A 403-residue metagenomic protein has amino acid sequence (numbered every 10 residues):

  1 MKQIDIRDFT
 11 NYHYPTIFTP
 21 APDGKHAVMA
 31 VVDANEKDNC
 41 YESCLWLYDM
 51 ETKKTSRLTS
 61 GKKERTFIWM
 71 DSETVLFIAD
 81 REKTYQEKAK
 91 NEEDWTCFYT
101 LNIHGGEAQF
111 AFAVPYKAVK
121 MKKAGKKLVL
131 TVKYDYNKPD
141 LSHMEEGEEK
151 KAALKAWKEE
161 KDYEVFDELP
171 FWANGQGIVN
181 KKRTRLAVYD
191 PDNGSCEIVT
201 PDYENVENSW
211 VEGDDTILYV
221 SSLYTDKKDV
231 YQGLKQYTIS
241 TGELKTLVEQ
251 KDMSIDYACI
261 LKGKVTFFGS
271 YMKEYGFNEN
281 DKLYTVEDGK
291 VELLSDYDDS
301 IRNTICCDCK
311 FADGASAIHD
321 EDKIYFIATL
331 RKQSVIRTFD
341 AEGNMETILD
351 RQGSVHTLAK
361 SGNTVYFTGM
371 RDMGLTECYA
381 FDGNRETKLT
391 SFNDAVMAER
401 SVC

Functional and structural regions predicted by a protein language model:
M1-H13, C196-I198: A short helix->beta-strand "capping" segment at the edge of beta-propeller domains
Y12-A27, G61-I78, T84, A113-K127 (+11 more regions): Conserved beta-propeller blade repeats
A30-E51: Beta-propeller domains
K37-E42, T84-W95, P139, G177-R183 (+4 more regions): Short, solvent-exposed loop/turn segments at conserved positions within beta-propeller repeat blades
S43, Y85, A89-W95, Y134-A187 (+2 more regions): Predominantly five- to eight-bladed beta-propeller fold
C44-D49, C97-I103, R185-D190, Q232-S240 (+3 more regions): Beta-propeller blade signature
T52-K54, G105-E107, N193-S195, T241-E243 (+3 more regions): Short coil turn/linker residues within repeat-based beta-strand modules
D372-C403: An N-terminal hydrophobic leader/cap segment in hydrolases
